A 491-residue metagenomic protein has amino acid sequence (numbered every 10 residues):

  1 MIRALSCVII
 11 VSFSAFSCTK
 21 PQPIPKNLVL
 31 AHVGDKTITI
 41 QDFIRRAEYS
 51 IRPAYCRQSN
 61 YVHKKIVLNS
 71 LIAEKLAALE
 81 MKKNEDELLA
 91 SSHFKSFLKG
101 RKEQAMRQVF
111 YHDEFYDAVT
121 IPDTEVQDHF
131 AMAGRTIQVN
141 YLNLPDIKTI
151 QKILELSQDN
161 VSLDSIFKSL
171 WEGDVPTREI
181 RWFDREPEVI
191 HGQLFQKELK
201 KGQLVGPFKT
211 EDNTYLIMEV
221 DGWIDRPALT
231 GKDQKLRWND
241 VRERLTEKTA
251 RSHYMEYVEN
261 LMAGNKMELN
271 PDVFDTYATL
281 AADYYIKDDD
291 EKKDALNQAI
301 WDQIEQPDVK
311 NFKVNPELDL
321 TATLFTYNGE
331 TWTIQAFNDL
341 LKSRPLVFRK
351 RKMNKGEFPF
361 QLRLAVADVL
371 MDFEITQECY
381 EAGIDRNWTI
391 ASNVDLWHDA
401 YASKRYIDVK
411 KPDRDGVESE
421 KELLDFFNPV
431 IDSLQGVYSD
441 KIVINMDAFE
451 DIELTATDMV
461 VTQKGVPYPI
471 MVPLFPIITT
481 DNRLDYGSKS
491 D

Functional and structural regions predicted by a protein language model:
A4-F13: Sec-dependent N-terminal signal peptides
F13, D42-Y49, S70, E80: Residue-level detector of alpha-helical secondary structure
A15-S17: C-terminal motif of bacterial Sec signal peptides marking the signal peptidase cleavage site
T19-I38, R57-D491: Peptidyl-prolyl cis-trans isomerase
L28, R46-A54: Acidic/histidine-rich, surface-exposed loop or edge segments in extracytoplasmic proteins
